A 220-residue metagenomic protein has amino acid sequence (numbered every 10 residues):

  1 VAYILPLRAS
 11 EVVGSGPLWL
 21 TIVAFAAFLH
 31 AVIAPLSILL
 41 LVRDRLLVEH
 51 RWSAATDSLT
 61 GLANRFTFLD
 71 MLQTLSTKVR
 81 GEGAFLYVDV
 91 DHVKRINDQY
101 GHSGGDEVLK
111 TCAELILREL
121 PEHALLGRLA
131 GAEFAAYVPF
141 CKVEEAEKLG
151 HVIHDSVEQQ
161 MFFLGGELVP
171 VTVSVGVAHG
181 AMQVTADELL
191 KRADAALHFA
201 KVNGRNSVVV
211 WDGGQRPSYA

Functional and structural regions predicted by a protein language model:
V1-R45: Membrane-embedded alpha-helical segments, specifically the hydrophobic cores of selected transmembrane helices
R51-D70, V88-K110: Conserved nucleotide-binding and Mg2+-coordinating catalytic segments in signaling enzymes
R51-W52, R65-E82, A113-P121, P139: Short regulatory alpha-helical coupling segments that immediately precede and/or link into cyclic nucleotide signaling
A84, S174: Cell-envelope/extracellular polymer assembly enzymes that use nucleotide-activated donors
D98, V138-C141, E158, G180-A181: Residue-level recognition of strand-loop junctions within catalytic nucleotide-signaling folds
R118-H123, D155-G166, L197-F199: Short catalytic/binding micro-motifs of nucleotide second-messenger systems
L125-R128: A short pre-motif secondary-structure segment
V143, E147-H151, G165-L168, A178-A220: Catalytic-core segments of nucleotide cyclases and related cyclic-nucleotide turnover enzymes
